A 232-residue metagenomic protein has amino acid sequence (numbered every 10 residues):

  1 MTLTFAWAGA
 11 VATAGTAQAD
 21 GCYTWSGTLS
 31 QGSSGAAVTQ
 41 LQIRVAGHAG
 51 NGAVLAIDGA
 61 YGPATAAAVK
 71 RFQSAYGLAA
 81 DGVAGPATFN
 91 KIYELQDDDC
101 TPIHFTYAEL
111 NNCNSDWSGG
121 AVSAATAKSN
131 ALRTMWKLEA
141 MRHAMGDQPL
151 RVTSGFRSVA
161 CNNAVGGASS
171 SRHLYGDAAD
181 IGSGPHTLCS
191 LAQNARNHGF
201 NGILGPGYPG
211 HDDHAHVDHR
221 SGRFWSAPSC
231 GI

Functional and structural regions predicted by a protein language model:
T4-G59, D99: Acidic, Ser/Thr/Pro/Gly-enriched interdomain connector segments
C22-S26, K91-T106: Intrinsically disordered, low-complexity Ser/Thr-rich linker and spacer segments in cell-wall-related proteins
T24-S33, V54-G59, G77-A80, G119-A131 (+1 more regions): Second-shell loop/turn segments in exported
I43-G50, K70-L78, F89, Y93-D97 (+4 more regions): Sec-exported extracytoplasmic/periplasmic mature domains
N90, G166-I232: Catalytic cores and adjacent binding grooves of peptidoglycan-active enzymes
D99-M145: Active-site acidic/histidine clusters and adjacent loop/turn architecture that either coordinate catalytic ions
R133, K137-G166: Extended, low-complexity, intrinsically disordered C-terminal regulatory tails of eukaryotic serine/threonine kinases
